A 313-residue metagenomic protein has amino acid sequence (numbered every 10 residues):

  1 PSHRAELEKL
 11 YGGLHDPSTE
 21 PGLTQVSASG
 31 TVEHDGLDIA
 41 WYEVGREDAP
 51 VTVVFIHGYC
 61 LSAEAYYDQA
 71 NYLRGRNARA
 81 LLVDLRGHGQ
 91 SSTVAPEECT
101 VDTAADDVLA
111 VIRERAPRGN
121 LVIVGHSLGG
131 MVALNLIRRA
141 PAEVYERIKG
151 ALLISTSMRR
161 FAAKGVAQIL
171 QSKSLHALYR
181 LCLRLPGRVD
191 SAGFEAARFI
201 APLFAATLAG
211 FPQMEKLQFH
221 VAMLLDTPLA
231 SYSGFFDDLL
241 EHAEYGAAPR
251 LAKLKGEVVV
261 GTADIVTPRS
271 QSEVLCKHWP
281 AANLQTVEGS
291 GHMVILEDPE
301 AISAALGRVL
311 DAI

Functional and structural regions predicted by a protein language model:
P1-T31: An N-terminal hydrophobic leader/cap segment in hydrolases
L37, L85-M131, R138, E143-E146 (+1 more regions): Active-site loop/oxyanion-hole signature of alpha/beta-hydrolase fold enzymes
A40-T93: Conserved HGGG/HGGXW glycine-rich cap/lid loop of the alpha/beta-hydrolase fold
R138, A142-R188: Flexible "cap/lid" loop of the alpha/beta hydrolase fold
P186-R250: Conserved alpha/beta-hydrolase catalytic His-Asp/Glu region
L251-A252, V258-V260, D264: Short beta-strand/loop motif that positions the catalytic acidic residue of the alpha/beta-hydrolase fold
I265-Q271: Conserved alpha/beta-hydrolase "acid-adjacent" motif
V266, V287-S303: Catalytic histidine-centered segment of alpha/beta-hydrolase-like enzymes
